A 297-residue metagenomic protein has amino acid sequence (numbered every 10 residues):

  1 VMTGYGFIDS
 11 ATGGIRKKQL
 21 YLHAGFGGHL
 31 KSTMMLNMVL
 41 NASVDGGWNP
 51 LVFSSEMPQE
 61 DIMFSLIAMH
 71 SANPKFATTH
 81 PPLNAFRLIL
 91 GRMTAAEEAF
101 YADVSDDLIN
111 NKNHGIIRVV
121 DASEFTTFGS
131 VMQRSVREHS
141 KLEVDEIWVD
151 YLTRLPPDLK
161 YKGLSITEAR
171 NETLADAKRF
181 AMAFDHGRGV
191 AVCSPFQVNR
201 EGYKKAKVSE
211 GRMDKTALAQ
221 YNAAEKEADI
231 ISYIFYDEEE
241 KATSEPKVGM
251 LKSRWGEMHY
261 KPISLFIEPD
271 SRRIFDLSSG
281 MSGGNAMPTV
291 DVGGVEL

Functional and structural regions predicted by a protein language model:
V1-D61, D121-G249, W255, E296-L297: P-loop NTPase motor core
V1-K17, D107-I116, V198, M258-S264 (+3 more regions): Core recognition of P-loop NTPase motor domains used across DNA-transaction enzymes
S10, G46-E143, P262-S264: Cytosolic-facing regulatory segments adjacent to core modules
V44-G46, A72-F76, S140-E143, T216 (+2 more regions): Short, surface-exposed linear patches
K75-H80, L142-I147, A219-Y221, E257-Y260 (+1 more regions): Glycine-rich loops and low-complexity Gly/Arg-rich segments that provide flexible linkers or classic glycine-based
F86-G91, I117-R118, L164, M182 (+1 more regions): Hydrophobic transmembrane signal anchors and adjacent membrane-proximal interface regions, especially in viral
I230, Y236-L297: Conserved P-loop NTPase
